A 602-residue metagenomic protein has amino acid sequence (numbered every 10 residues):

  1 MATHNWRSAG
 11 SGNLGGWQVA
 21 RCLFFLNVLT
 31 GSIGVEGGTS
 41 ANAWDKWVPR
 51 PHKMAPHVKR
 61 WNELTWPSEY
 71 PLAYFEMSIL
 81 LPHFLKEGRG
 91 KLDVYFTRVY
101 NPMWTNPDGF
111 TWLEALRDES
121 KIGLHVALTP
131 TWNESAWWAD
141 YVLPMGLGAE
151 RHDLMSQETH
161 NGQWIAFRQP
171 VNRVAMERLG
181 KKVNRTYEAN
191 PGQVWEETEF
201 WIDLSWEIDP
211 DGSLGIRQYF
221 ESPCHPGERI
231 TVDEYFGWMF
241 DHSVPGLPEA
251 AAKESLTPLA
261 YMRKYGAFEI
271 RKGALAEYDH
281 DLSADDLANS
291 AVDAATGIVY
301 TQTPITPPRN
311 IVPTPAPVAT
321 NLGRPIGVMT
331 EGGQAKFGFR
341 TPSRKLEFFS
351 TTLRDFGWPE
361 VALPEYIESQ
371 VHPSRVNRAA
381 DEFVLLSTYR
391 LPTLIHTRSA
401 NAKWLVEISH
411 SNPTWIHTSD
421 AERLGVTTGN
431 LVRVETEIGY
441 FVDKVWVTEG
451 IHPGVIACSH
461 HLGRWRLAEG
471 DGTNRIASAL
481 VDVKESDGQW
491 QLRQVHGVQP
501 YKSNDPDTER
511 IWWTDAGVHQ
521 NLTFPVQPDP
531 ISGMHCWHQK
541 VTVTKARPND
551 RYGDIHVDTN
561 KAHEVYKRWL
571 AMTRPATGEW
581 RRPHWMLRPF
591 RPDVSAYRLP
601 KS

Functional and structural regions predicted by a protein language model:
H4-L14, N184-P191: Short, solvent-exposed helix-loop connector elements
R21, V48-P56, H225-E234: Eukaryote-specific, cytoplasm-facing alpha-helical/coiled-coil scaffolding segments in long proteins
R21-G31, I202-P210: Short, hydrophobic/amphipathic alpha-helical patches that form generic packing surfaces within helical domains
C22, W112, E197-F200: Stable alpha-helical elements in mature extracytoplasmic
F24-Y141, G146-L154, H160-F167, E254-L424: Extended redox/cofactor-interaction regions of prokaryotic respiratory oxidoreductases
A149-E188, A335-G338, F349, W490-H496 (+1 more regions): Glycine/threonine-rich phosphate-binding loop and adjacent beta-strand/alpha-helix elements that clamp
R173-A252, S399-W415, S419-S602: Long, contiguous, secondary-structure-rich segments that constitute the structural scaffold of globular domains
